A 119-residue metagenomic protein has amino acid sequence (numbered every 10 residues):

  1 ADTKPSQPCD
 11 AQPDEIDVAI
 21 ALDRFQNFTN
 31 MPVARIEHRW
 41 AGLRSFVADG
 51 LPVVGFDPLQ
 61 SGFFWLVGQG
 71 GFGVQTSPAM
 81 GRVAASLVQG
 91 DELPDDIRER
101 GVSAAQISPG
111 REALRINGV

Functional and structural regions predicted by a protein language model:
A1-G62: Active-site lid/adjacent beta-loop-alpha segment flanking the redox-cofactor pocket in flavoenzymes
P58-V119: C-terminal lid/capping helical subdomain adjacent to the catalytic/cofactor pocket in oxidative enzymes
